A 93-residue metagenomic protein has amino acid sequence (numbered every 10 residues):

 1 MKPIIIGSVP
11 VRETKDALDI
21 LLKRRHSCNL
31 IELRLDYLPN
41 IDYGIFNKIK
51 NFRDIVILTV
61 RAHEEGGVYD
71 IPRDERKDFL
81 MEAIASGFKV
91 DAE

Functional and structural regions predicted by a protein language model:
K2-A17, H63-R73: Active-site mouth loops of central-metabolism enzymes
P3-I4, C28-L30: N-terminal start-of-chain detector that recognizes signal peptides and the immediate post-cleavage beginning
S8-P10, L30-L38, T59, L80 (+1 more regions): Catalytic beta/alpha-barrel core
K15-H26, P72, S86-K89: Extended, well-folded catalytic/binding cores that form a central cleft or groove in large enzyme and scaffold domains
L21-H26, D42-V56, M81-A85: Acidic (Asp/Glu)-rich catalytic clusters
N40-I45, V68-I71: N-terminal beta-loop-helix "entrance" segment that forms/cooperates in small-molecule cofactor or anionic ligand
D54-I84: Structural motif corresponding to the early beta-alpha repeats
